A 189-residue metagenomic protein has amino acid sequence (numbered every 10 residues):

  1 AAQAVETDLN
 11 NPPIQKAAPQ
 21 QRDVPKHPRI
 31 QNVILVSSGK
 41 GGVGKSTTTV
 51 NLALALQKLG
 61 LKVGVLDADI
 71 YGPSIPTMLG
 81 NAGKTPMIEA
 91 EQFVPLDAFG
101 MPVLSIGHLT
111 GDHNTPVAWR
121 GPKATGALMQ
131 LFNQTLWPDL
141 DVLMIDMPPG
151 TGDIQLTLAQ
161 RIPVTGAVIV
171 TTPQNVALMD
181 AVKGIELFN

Functional and structural regions predicted by a protein language model:
A1-S38: Extreme N-terminal, non-catalytic leader segments that precede Walker-type/kinase nucleotide-binding cores
H27, G72, G121-M129, G152 (+1 more regions): Amphipathic alpha-helical transducer elements in NTP-driven molecular machines
I30, G41, D67, I75 (+4 more regions): Residue-level signature of catalytic and energy-coupling elements of molecular machines, predominantly ATP/GTP-dependent
N32-D69, I185: Walker A/P-loop phosphate-binding motif and the immediately C-terminal alpha-helix
G42-N51, P73-P76, M147-Q155, V176-D180: Short glycine/serine/threonine-rich phosphate/pyrophosphate-binding segments that cradle anionic phosphate groups
L56, K62-N114, A118-W119, T125-A127 (+1 more regions): Phosphate-binding loop that captures ATP/GTP phosphates
T110-L158: Phosphate-binding/switch loop-helix module in NTP-utilizing enzymes
Q134, D141-V142, P148-N189: Conserved catalytic-core segment of NTP-binding enzymes
